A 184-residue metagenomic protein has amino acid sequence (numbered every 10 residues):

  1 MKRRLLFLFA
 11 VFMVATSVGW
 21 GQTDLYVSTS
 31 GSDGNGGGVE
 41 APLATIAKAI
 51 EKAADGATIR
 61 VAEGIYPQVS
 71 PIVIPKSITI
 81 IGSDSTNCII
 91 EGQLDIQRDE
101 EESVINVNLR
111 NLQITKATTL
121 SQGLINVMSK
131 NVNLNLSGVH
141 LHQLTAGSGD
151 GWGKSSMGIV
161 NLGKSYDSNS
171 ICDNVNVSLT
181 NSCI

Functional and structural regions predicted by a protein language model:
M1-R4: Positively charged n-region of N-terminal signal peptides that target proteins for export
L8-S17: Bacterial N-terminal signal peptides
V18-K48, I65, S83: Right-handed parallel beta-helix/beta-solenoid
A47, K52-D55, P67-I81, I89-N135 (+1 more regions): Extracellular beta-strand-rich solenoid/capping regions of secreted or surface-exposed proteins that bind or remodel
T86-E91, R110-S121, V139-S155, C172-I184: Beta-strand-rich solenoid/repeat architectures in extracellular/passenger domains of polysaccharide-targeting enzymes
Y166-S170: Extended, compositionally simple hydrophobic/Ser/Thr-rich segments that build repetitive fibrous architectures
